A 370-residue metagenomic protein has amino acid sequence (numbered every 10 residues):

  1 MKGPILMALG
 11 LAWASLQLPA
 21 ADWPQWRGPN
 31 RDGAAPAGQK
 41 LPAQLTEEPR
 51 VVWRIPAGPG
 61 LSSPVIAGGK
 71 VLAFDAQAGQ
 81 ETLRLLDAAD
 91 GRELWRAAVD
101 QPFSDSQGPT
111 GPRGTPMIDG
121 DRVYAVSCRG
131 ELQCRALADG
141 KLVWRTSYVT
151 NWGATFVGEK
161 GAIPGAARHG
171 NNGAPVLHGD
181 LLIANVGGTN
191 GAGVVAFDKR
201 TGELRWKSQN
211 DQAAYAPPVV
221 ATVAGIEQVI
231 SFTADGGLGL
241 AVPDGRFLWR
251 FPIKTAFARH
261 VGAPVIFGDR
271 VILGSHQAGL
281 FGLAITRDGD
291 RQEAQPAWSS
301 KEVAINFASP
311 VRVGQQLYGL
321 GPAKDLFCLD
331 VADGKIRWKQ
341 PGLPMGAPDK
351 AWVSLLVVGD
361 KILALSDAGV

Functional and structural regions predicted by a protein language model:
M1-K2, R270: Intrinsically disordered, low-complexity proline-rich regions
P4-Q17: Bacterial N-terminal signal peptides
L18-V370: Noncatalytic, solvent-exposed loop/strand surfaces of beta-propeller-type extracellular/periplasmic domains
